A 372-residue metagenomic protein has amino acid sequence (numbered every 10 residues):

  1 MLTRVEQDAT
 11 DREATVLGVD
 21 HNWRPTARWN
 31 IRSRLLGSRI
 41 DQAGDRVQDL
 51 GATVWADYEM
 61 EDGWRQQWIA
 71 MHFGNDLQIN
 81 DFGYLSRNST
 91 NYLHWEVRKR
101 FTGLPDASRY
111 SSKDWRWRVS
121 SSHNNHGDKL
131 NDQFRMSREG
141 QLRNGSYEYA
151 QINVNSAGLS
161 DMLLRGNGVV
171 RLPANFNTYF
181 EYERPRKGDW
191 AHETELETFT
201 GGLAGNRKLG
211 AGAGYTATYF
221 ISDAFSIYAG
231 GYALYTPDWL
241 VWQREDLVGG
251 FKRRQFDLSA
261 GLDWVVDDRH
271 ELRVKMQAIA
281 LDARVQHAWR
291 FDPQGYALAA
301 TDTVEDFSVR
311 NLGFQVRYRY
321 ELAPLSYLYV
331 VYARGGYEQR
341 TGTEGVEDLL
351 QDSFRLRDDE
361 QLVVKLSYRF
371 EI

Functional and structural regions predicted by a protein language model:
M1-W23, N30: Aromatic-lined, polymer-binding surfaces characteristic of secreted/periplasmic polysaccharide-degrading enzymes
A14, R34-I372: Exposed, low-structure sequence patches enriched in small/polar residues
